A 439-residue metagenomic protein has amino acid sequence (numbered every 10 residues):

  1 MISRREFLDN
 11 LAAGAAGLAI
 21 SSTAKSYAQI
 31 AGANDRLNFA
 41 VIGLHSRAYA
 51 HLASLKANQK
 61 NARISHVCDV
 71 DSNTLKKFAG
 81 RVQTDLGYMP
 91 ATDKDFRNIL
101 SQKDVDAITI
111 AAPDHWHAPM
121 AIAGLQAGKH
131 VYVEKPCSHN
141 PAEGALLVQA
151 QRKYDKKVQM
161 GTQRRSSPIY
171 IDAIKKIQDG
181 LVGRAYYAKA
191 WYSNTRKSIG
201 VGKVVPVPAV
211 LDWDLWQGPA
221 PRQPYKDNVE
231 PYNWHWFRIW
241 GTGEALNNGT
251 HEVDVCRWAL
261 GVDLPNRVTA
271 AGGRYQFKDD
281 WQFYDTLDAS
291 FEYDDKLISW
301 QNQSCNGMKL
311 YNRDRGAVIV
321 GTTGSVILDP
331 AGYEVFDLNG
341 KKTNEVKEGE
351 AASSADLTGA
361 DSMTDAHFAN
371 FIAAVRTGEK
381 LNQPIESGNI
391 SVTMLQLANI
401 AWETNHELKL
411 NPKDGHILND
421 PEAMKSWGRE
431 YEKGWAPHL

Functional and structural regions predicted by a protein language model:
M1-V133, A142-K157: N-terminal glycine-/serine-/threonine-rich beta1-alpha1-beta2 phosphate-ribose binding loop of Rossmann-like
I42-H45, C68-D71, D95, A111-A112 (+6 more regions): Active-site-proximal beta-strand/loop segments in catalytic clefts of secreted hydrolases
L44, S166, D361-D365: Generic alpha-helical segment signature
D71-T74, D93, P113-H117, C137-H139 (+4 more regions): Short, solvent-exposed turn/loop segments enriched in Gly/Ser/Thr/Pro and often Arg
T74, G87, A111-H115, S138-A142 (+5 more regions): Alpha-helix capping and helix-loop boundary segments enriched in small/acidic/polar residues
A123-Q126, L146-K153, K175, W258 (+2 more regions): Charged/polar positions on well-ordered alpha helices
H130-Y132, C137-L215: A contiguous active-site-proximal alpha/beta segment in oxidoreductase catalytic domains
D172, L181-A190, T195-E386, I390-L439: Contiguous beta-strand/loop segments that form the cofactor/metal-binding neighborhood of enzyme cores
